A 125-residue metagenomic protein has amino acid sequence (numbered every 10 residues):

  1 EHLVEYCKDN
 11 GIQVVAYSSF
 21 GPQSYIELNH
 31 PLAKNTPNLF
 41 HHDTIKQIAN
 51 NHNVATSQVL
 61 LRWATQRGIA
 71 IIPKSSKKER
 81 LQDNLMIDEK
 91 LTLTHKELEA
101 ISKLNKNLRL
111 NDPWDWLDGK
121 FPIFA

Functional and structural regions predicted by a protein language model:
E1-A125: Beta/alpha (TIM)-barrel catalytic core signal, keyed to glycine-rich beta->alpha loops juxtaposed to Asp/Glu that bind
